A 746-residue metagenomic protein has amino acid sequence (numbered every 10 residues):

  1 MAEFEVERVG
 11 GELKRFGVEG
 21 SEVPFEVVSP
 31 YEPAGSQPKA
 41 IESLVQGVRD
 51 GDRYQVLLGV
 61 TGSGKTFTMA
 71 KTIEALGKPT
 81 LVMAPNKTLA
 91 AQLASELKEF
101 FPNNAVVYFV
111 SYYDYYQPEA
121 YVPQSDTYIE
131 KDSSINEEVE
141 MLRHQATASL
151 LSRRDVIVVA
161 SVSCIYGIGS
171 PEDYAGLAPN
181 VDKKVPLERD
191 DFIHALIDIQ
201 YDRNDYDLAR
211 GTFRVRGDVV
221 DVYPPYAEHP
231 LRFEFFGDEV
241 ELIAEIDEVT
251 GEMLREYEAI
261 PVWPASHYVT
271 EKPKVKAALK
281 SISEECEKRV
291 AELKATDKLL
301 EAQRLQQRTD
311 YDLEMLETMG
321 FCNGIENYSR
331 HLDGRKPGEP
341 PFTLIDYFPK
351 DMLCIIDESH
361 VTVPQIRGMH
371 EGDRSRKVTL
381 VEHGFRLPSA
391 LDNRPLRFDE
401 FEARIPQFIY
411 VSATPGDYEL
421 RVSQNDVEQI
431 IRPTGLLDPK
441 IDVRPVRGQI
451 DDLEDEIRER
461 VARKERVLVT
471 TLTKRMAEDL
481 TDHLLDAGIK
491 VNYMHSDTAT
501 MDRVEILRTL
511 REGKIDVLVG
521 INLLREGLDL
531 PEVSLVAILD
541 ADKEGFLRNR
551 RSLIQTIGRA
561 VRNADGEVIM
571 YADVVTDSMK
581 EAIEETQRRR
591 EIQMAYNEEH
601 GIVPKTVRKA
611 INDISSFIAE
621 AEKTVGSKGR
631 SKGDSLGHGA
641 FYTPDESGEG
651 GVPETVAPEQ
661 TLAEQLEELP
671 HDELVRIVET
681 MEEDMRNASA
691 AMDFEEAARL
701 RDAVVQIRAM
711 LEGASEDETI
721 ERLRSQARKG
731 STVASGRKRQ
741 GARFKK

Functional and structural regions predicted by a protein language model:
R8-L58: Conserved pre-motif I regulatory segment
L13, F109-V158, V162-D452, E456-A462 (+4 more regions): N-terminal cationic and glycine-rich segments that engage phosphates or anionic surfaces
R49-V56, G77-P79, R154-V156, E465-R466: Pre-Walker A (Motif I) flank of P-loop NTPase domains
D50-I73: Walker A/P-loop
S63, T88, L523: ATP-binding Walker
A75-E99, A105-D114, L472-R475: Conserved Walker A/P-loop ATP-binding site and its immediately adjacent core in helicase/helicase-like ATPase domains
P171-G176, T471-M501, Q706, M710: Conserved helicase motor "Helicase C" RecA-like lobe of SF1/SF2 P-loop NTPases
E478-D479, N492, T498-I521: Conserved helicase ATPase core of P-loop NTP-dependent helicases/translocases
